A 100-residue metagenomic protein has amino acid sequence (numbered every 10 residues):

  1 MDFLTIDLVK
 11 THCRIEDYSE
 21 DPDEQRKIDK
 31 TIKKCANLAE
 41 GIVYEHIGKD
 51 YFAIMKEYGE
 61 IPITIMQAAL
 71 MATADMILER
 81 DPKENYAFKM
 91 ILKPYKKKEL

Functional and structural regions predicted by a protein language model:
M1-L100: Divalent metal-cofactor coordination and adjacent catalytic microenvironments
